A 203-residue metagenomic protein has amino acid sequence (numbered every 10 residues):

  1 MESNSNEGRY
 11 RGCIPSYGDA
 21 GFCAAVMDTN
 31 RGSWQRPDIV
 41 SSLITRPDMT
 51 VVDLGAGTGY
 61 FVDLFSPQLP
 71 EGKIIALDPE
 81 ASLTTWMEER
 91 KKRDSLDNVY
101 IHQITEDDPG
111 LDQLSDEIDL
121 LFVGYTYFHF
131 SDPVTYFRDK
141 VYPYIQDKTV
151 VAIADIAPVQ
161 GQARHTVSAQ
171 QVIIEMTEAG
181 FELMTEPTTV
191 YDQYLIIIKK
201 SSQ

Functional and structural regions predicted by a protein language model:
R31-D48: Conserved alpha-helix/loop element of class I SAM-dependent methyltransferases that forms part of the SAM/SAH-binding
V52, G57-P109: Class I SAM-dependent methyltransferase SAM/SAH-binding core
L69, F130-S131, I145-D147: Helix-to-beta-strand junctions that scaffold the AdoMet/dcAdoMet cofactor pocket in Class I SAM-dependent enzymes
L111-L121: A short acidic, Gly/Pro-enriched loop at the edge of an enzyme's catalytic core that lines a small-molecule cofactor
D119-P133: A short SAM/SAH-binding and catalytic strip from SAM-dependent methyltransferases
T135-T149: A short glycine-rich, Lys/Arg-flanked "PGG" loop and its adjoining helix->strand segment in the class I
K148-A157: Conserved beta-strand signature within the Rossmann-like core of class I S-adenosyl-L-methionine
T188-Q203: Core SAM-dependent methyltransferase catalytic element
